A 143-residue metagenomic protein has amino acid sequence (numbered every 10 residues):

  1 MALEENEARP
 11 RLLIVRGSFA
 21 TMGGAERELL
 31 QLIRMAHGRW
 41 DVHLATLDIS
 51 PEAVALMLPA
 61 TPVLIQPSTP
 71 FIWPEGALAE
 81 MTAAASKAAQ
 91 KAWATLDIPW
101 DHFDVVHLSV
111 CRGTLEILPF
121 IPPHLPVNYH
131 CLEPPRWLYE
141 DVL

Functional and structural regions predicted by a protein language model:
A8-L13: Extreme N-terminal starter segment of soluble prokaryotic enzymes
V15-M22, M35-M81: N-terminal strand-loop element at the rim of the active site of nucleotide-sugar-dependent glycosyltransferases
G24-L32: Conserved alpha-helical elements of sugar-nucleotide-dependent glycosyltransferases
E26-R27, V54-L58, E75-G76, P119-F120 (+1 more regions): Short aromatic-enriched loop/helix-cap "lid" or pocket-rim segments at secondary-structure transitions that line
A36-H37, L118-H124: Short, conserved loop/helix-junction motifs that constitute active-site signature segments in enzyme catalytic cores
L47-P51, V110-L115: Short, polar loop motifs at secondary-structure junctions
F71-G76, L125-L143: Acceptor-binding helix/loop patch of EC 2.4 sugar-transfer enzymes, predominantly nucleotide-sugar-dependent
T95-T114, P126-L132: Short N-terminal targeting/anchoring amphipathic segment
